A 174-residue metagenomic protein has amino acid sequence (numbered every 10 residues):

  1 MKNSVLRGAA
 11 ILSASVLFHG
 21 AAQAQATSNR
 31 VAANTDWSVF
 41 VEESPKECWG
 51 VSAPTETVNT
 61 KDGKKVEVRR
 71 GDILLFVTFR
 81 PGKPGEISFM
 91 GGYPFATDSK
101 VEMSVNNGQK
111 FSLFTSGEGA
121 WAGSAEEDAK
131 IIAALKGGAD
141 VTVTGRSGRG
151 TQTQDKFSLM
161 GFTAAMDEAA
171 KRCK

Functional and structural regions predicted by a protein language model:
M1-A10: Bacterial N-terminal signal peptides that target proteins for export
S15-Q23: C-terminal segment of classical bacterial N-terminal signal peptides
Q23-K174: A generic "folded-domain core" signal
